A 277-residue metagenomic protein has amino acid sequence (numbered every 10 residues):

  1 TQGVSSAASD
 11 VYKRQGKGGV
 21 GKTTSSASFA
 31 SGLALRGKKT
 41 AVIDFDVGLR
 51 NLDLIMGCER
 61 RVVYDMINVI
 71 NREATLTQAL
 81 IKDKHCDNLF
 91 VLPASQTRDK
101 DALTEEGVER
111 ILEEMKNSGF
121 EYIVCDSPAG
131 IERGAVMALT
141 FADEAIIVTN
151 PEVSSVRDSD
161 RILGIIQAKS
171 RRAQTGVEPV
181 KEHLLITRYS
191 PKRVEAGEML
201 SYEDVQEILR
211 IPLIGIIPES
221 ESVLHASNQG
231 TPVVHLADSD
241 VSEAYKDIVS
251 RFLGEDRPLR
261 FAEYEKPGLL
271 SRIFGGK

Functional and structural regions predicted by a protein language model:
T1-A8, Y12: Single conserved hydrophobic/aromatic residue that forms the stacking wall/gate of nucleotide- or nucleobase-binding
Q15, F45-N117, S227-T231: P-loop/Walker-type NTP enzyme "switch/lid" segment
G18-G19: Walker A (P-loop) phosphate-binding loop of P-loop NTPases
K22: Conserved lysine of the Walker
S25: Hydrophobic positions on the alpha1 helix immediately C-terminal to the Walker A/P-loop
G32-A41: Post-Walker A helix-loop "phosphate-sensing" segment adjacent to the P-loop in P-loop NTPases
R110, N117-S118, P128-I214: Conserved catalytic-core segment of NTP-binding enzymes
A173-K277: C-terminal lobe/tail of nucleotide-utilizing enzymes
